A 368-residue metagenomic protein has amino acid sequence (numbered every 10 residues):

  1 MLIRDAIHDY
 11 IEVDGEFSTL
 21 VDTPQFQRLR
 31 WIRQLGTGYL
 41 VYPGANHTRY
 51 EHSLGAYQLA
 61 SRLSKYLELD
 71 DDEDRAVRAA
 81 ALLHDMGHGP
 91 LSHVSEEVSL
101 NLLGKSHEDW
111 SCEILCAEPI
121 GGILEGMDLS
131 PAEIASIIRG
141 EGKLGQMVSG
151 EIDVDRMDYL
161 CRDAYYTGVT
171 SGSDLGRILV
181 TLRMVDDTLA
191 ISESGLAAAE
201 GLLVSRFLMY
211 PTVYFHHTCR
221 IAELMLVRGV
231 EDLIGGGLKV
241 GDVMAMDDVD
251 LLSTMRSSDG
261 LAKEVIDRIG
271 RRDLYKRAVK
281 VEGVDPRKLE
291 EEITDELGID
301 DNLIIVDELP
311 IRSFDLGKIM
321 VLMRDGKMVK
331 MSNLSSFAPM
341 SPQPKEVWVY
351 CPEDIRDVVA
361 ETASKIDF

Functional and structural regions predicted by a protein language model:
M1-A76, M86-F368: Histidine-centered, transition-metal-coordinating active-site segments
